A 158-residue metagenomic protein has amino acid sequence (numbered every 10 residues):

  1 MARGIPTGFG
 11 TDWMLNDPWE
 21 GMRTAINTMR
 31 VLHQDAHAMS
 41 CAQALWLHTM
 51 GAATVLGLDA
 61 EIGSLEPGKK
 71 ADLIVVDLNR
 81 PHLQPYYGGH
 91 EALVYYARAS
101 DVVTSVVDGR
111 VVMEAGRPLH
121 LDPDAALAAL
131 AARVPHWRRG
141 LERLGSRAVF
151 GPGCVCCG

Functional and structural regions predicted by a protein language model:
M1-P81, Y96-R98: His/Asp/Glu-enriched, well-ordered alpha-helical/loop segment that forms or immediately abuts the divalent-metal
T49-G158: Active-site microenvironment of metallo-dependent hydrolases
